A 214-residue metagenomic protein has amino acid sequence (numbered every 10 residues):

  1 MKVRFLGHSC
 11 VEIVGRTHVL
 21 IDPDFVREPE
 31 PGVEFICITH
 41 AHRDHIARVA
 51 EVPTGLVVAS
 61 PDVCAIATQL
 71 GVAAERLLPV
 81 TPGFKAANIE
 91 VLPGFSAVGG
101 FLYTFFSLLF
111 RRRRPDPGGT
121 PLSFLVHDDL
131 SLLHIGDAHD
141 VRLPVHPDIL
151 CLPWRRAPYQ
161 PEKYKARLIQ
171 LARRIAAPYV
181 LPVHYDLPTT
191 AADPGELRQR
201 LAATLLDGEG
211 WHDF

Functional and structural regions predicted by a protein language model:
M1-P31, L78-V145, G210-F214: Core dinuclear metal-dependent hydrolase active-site scaffold
R4, V58, L181: Conserved beta-strand positions in the Rossmann-like core of class I SAM-dependent methyltransferases
H18-V19, F35, I149, Y179: Short, Asp-centered acidic motifs that coordinate Mg2+ and/or phosphate in catalytic or ligand-binding sites
D24-P79, H146-C151: Active-site metal-binding motif and surrounding structural segment of the metallo-beta-lactamase
R27-E28, A41-I46, C64-A67, F84-K85 (+4 more regions): Active-site environment of divalent metal-dependent phosphoester hydrolases
V58, H134, L205-D207: A structural signal for short, well-ordered beta-strand segments and their strand-loop junctions that often border
T68-K85, I169-F214: Binuclear metal-ion centers of metallo-dependent hydrolases, dominated by the metallo-beta-lactamase
G118-A191: Metallo-beta-lactamase
